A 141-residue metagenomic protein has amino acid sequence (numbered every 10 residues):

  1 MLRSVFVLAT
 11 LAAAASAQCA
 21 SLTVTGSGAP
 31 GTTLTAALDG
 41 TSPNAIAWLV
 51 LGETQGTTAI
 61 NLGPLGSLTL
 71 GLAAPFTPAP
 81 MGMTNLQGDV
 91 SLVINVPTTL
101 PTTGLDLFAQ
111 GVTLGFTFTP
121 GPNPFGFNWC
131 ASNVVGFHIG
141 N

Functional and structural regions predicted by a protein language model:
S4-A14: Sec-dependent N-terminal signal peptides
Q18-N141: Residue-level hotspots within well-ordered secondary structure
